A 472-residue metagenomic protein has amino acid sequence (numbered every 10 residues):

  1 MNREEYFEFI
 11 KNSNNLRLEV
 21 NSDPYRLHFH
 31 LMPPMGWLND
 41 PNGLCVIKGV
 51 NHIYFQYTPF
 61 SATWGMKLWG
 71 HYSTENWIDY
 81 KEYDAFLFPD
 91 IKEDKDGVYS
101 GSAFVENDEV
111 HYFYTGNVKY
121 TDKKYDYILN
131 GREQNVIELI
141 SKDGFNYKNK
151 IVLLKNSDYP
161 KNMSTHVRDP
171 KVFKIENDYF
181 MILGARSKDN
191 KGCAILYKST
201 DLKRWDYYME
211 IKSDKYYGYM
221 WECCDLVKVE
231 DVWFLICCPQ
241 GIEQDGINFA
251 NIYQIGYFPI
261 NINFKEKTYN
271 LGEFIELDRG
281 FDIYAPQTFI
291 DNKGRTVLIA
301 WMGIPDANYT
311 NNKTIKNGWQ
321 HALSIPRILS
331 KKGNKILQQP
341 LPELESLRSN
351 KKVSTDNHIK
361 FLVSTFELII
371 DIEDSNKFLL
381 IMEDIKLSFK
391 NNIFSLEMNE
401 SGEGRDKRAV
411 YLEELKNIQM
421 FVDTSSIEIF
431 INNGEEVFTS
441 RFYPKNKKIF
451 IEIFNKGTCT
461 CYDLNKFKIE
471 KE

Functional and structural regions predicted by a protein language model:
M1-D169, K174-Y217, E230-R279, M302-R348 (+2 more regions): Beta-rich carbohydrate-recognition and catalytic domains
K11-R17, Y253-E472: Beta-rich accessory regions
